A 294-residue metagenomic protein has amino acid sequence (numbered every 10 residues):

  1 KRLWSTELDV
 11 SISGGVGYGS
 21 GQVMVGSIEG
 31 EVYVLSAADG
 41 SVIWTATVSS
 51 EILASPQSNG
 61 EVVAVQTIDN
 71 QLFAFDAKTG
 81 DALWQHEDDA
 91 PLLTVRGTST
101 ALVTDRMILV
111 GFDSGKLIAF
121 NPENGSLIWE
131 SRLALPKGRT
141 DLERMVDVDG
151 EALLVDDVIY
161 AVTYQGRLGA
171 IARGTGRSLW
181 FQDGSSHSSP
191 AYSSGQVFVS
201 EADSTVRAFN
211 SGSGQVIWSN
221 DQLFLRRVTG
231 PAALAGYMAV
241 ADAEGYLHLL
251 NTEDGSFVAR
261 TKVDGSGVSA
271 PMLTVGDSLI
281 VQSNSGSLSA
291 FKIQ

Functional and structural regions predicted by a protein language model:
K1, S36-D39, D76-G80, N121-G125 (+4 more regions): Short loop/turn segments that connect beta-strands within beta-propeller blades
L3-G19, V42-N59, A82-D105, E130-L154 (+4 more regions): Extracytoplasmic beta-rich repeat domains
G17-Y18, M24, Y33: Mobile, glycine-rich extracellular loop/lid and propeptide segments that shape or gate substrate/ligand access
S27-I28, T67-I68, F112-D113, D156 (+4 more regions): Structural signature of WD-repeat beta-propellers
G30-E31, A38-S41, T45, N70-Q71 (+3 more regions): Tandem repeat domain/solenoid detector
Y33, F73, I118, G169 (+3 more regions): WD40 beta-propeller blade core
Y237, D242-G286, I293-Q294: C-terminal closing repeat unit and adjoining cap/tail of repeat-based domains
